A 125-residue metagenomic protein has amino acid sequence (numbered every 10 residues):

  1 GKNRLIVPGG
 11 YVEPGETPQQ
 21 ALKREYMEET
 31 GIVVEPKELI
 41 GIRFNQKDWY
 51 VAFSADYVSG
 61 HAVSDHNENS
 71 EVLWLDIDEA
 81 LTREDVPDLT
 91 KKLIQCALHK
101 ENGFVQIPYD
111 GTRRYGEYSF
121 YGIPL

Functional and structural regions predicted by a protein language model:
G1-N3, G60, S70, G111: Glycine-centered flexibility motif
G1-V7, V33-V34, E38: N-terminal strand-loop-strand
V12-P36, N45-A97, F120-L125: Unchanged
G41-R43: Short beta-strand micro-motifs within the conserved protein kinase catalytic domain, predominantly in the N-lobe
A97-L125: Charged phosphate-binding loop/patch that engages nucleotide di/tri-phosphates or the phosphate backbone of nucleic
